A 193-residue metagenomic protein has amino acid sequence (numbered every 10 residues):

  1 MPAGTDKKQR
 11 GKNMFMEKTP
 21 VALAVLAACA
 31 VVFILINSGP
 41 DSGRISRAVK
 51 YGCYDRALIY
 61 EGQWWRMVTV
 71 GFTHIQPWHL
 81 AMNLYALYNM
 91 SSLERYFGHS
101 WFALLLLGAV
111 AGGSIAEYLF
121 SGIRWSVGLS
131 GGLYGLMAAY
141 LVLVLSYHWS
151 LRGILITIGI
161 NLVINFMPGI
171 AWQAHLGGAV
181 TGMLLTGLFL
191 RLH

Functional and structural regions predicted by a protein language model:
P2-H193: A detector for small-residue-rich transmembrane helices and their helix-helix packing motifs
